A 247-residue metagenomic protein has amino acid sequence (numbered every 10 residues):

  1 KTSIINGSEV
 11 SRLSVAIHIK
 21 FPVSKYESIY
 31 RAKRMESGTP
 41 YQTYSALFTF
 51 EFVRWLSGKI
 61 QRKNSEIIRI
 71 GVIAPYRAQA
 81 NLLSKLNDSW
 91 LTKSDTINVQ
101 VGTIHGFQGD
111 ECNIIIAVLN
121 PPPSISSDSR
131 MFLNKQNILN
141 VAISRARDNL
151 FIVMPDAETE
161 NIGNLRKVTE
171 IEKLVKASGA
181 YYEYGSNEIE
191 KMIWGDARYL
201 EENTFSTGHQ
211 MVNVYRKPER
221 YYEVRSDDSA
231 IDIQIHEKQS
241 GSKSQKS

Functional and structural regions predicted by a protein language model:
K1, K20, K25, K33 (+12 more regions): Context-gated lysine
K1-K85: Conserved helicase/translocase motor-coupling segment
T2, W55-S144, D156-N161, K176-Y182: Conserved helicase C-terminal RecA-like lobe
G7, G38, S65-E66, S94-T96 (+2 more regions): Intrinsic-disorder/low-complexity loop/linker signature
G7, P22-S28, G106-E111, T159 (+2 more regions): A short acidic, often aromatic-flanked loop/helix-cap motif at beta-alpha or helix-coil junctions that lines enzyme
R12-V15, A32-K33, N113-L119, L200-N203: Short, surface-exposed amphipathic charged segments that create phosphate/polyanion-binding patches used for binding
V15-I19, G102, I116, F151-V153: Hydrophobic/aromatic beta-strand patches that form the interior of the parallel beta-sheet core in alpha/beta enzyme
S124-S247: Helicase C-terminal subdomain and adjacent C-terminal extension
